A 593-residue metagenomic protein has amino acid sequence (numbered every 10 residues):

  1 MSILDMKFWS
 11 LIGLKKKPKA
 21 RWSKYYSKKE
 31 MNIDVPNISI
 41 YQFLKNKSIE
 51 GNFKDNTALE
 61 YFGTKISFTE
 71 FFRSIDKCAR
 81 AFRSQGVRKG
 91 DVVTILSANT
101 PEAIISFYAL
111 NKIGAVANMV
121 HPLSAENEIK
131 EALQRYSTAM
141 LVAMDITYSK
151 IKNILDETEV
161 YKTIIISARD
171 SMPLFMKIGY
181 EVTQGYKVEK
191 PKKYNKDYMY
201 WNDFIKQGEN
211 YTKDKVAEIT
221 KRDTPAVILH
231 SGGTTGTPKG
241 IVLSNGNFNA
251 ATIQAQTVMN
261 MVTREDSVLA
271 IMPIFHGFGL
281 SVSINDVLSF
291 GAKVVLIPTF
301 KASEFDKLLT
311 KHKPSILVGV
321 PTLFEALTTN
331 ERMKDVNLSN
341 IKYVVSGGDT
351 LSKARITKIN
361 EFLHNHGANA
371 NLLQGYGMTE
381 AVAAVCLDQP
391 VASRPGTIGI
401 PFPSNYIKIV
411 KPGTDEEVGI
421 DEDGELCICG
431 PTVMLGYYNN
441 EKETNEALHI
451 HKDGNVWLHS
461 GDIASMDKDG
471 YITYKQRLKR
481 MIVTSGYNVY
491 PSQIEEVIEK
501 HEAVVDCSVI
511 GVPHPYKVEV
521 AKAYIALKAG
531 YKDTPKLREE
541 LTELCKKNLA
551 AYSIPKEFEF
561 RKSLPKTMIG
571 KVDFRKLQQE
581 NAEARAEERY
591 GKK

Functional and structural regions predicted by a protein language model:
V35-P36, D55-G86, V92-T100, I104-Y108 (+3 more regions): Conserved AMP-binding/adenylate-forming core of the ANL superfamily
F72-K77, I205-Y211, R222, I241-M261 (+4 more regions): Conserved structural elements of the adenylate-forming
S124, E131, L141-A143, L317 (+6 more regions): AMP-binding/adenylate-forming catalytic core of the ANL superfamily
I166, K547-V572, Y590-K593: AMP-binding/adenylate-forming catalytic domain of the ANL superfamily
E189-H230, T237, N260-S267: Conserved pre-ATP/AMP-binding loop-to-beta segment of ANL
N249-S267, F275-I316, N330: Conserved AMP-binding/adenylation subdomain of ANL enzymes
P314-G319, T328-P395, Y406: Gly/Ser/Thr-rich phosphate-binding loop
K408-C427, I450, M466-D469, K532-R538 (+1 more regions): Conserved beta-loop-beta connector loops within the AMP-binding
